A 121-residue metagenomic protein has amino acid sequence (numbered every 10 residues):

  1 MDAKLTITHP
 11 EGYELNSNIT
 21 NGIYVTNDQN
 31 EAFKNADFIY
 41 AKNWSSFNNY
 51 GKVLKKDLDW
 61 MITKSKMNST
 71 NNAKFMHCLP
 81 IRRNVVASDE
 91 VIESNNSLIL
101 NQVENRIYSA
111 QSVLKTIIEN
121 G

Functional and structural regions predicted by a protein language model:
M1-G121: Structural/interface elements that position substrates and couple domains in central-metabolism enzymes
